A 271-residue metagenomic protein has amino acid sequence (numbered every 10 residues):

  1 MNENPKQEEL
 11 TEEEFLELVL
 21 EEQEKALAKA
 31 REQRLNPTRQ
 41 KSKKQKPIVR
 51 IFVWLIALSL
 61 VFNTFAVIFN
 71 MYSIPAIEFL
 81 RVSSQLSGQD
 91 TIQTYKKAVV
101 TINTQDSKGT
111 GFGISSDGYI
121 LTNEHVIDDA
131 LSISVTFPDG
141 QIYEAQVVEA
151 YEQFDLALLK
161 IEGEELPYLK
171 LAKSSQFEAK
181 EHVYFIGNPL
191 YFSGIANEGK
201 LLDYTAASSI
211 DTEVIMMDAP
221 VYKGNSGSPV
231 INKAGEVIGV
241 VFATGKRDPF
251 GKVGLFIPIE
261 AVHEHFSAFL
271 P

Functional and structural regions predicted by a protein language model:
M1-A30: N-terminal targeting leaders characterized by basic, low-complexity, disordered sequences that direct proteins
A30-Q45: Juxtamembrane low-complexity tails/linkers enriched in Ser/Thr-Pro and polybasic
Q45-W54, L58-Y119, N123-T136, H265-A268: N-terminal activation segment of mature serine protease catalytic domains
T94-V100, E162-Y168, I195-P271: Active-site region of chymotrypsin-like
N103, Q146-V148, D218: Conserved beta-strand elements flanking the ATP-binding pocket of the protein kinase catalytic core
K108, S115-G187, Y191-G194, D211-T212: Conserved active-site neighborhood of the chymotrypsin/trypsin-like protease fold
